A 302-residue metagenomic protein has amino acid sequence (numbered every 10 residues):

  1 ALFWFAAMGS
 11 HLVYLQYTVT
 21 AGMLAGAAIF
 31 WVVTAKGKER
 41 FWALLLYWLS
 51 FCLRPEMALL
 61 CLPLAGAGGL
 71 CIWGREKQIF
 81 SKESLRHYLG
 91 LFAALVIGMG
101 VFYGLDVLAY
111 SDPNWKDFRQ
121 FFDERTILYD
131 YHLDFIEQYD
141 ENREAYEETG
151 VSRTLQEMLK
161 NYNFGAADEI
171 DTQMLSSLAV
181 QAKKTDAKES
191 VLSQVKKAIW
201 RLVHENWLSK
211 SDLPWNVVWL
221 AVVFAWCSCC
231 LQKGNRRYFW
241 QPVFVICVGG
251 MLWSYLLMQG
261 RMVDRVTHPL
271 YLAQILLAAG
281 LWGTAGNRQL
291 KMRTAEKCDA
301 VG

Functional and structural regions predicted by a protein language model:
A1-I127, S190-G302: Hydrophobic transmembrane helix bundles of membrane-integrated enzymes that assemble and modify cell-envelope
Y110-W200: Membrane-proximal stem/loop segments at transmembrane-domain junctions that anchor or position
